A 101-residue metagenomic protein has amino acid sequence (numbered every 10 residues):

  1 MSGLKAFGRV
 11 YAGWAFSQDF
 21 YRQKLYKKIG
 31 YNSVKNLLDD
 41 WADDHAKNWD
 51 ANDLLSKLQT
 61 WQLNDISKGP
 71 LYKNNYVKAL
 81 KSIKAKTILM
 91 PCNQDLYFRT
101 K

Functional and structural regions predicted by a protein language model:
M1-D44: Alpha/beta-hydrolase-fold enzymes
V10, D40, D53-T60: Non-catalytic alpha-helical scaffold/packing segments enriched in small hydrophobic residues
A15, D19, H45, W49 (+2 more regions): Alpha-helix capping/termination and helix-coil
Y26-N32, H45-K57, A79-L80: A glycine-rich, aromatic-flanked flexible loop/lid motif
S56-A79: Active-site nucleophile elbow and catalytic-triad environment of alpha/beta-hydrolase enzymes
L58, P91-Q94: Active-site proximal loops enriched in glycine and acidic residues that flank catalytic Cys/His/Asp and coordinate
Y72, L96-K101: Conserved alpha/beta-hydrolase "acid-adjacent" motif
I83, L89-P91: Short beta-strand/loop motif that positions the catalytic acidic residue of the alpha/beta-hydrolase fold
